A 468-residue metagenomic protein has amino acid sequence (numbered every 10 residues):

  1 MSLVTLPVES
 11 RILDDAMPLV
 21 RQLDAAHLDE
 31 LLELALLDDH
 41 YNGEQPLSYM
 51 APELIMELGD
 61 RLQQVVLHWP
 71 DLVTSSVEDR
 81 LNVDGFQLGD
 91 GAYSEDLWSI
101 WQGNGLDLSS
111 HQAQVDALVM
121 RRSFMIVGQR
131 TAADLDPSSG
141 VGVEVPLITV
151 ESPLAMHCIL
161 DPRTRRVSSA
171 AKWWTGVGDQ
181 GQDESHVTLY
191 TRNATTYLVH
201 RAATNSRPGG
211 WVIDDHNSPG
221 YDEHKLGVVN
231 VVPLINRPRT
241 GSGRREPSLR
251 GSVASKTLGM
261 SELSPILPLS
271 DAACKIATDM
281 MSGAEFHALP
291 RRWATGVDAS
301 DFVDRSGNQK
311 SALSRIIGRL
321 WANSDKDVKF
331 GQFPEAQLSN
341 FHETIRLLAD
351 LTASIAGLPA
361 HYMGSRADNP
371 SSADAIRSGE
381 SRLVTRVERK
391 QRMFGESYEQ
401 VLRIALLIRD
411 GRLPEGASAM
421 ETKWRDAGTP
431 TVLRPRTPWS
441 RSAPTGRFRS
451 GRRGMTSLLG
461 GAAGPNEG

Functional and structural regions predicted by a protein language model:
M1-V167, K172-W174: Extended, helix-rich architectural segments
S2-M56, I266-P290, S311-L338, R392 (+1 more regions): Short, charge-rich amphipathic segments
S2-V4, V303-D304, N308-K326, F330-P334 (+2 more regions): C-terminal anchoring/interaction modules
H27, D84, N104-H111, M120-F124 (+10 more regions): Short secondary-structure junctions and interdomain/linker hinges
L37, G128, R250, T295-G296 (+1 more regions): A structural detector for beta-sheet-dominated domains
Y93, Q102-G105, S109, P265 (+4 more regions): Short amphipathic alpha-helical segments
Q114, L118-V119, F124-L258: Extended, regular secondary-structure scaffolds
D214-S378, T429-T431: Extended, charged amphipathic alpha-helical segments
